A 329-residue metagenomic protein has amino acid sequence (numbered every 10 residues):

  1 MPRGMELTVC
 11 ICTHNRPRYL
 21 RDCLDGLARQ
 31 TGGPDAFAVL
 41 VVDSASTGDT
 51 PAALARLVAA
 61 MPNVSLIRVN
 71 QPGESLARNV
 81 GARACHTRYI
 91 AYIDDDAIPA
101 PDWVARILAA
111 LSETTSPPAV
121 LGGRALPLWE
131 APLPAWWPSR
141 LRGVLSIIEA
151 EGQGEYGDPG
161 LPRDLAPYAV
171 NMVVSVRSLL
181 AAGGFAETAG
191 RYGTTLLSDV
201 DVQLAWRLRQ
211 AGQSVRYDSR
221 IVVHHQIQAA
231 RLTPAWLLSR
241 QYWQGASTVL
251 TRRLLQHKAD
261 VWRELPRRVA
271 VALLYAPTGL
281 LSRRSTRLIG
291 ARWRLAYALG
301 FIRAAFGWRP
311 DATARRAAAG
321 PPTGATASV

Functional and structural regions predicted by a protein language model:
R16-R29: Short, well-formed alpha-helical segments that are part of the catalytic scaffolds of diverse glycosyltransferases
G26, D43-A52, A97: A conserved acidic beta->alpha catalytic loop
V69-C85: Glycine-rich, basic loop-to-helix element that forms the pyrophosphate-binding segment of sugar-nucleotide handling
I90: Short aromatic/hydrophobic "clamp" motif used to bind/position activated sugar donors
D102-W137: Conserved donor NDP-sugar-binding/catalytic core segment of glycosyltransferases
L141-L165: Short, flexible, basic/aromatic active-site loop/helix in glycosyltransferases
N171-V174, S178-A182, A189-I221: A short, conserved alpha-helix in the catalytic core of glycosyltransferases
S239-A246, R253-V329: Non-catalytic, C-terminal membrane-associated alpha-helical segments of glycosyltransferases
